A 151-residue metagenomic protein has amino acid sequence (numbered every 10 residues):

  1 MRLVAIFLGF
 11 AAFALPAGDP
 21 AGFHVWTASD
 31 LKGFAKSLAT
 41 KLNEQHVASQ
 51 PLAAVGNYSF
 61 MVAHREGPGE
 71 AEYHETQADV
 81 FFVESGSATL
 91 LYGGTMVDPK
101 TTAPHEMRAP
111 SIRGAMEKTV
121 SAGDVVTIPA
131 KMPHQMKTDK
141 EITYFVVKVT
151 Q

Functional and structural regions predicted by a protein language model:
V4-A14: Bacterial N-terminal signal peptides
L15-E75: A short, N-terminal "cap"/entry segment at the start of jelly-roll beta-barrel domains of the cupin/DSBH fold
E72, D79-F82, E117-K118, V126: His/acidic/aromatic-lined binding-pocket segments of jelly-roll/cupin-type domains and related regulatory beta-sandwich
E75-M96, A103-R113: Short, conserved beta-strand element in jelly-roll/cupin
E106-V126: Acidic, glycine-rich flexible loop segments
T119-D139: Conserved metal-binding segment of the jelly-roll/cupin
K140-Q151: A short hydrophobic beta-strand segment most commonly corresponding to one strand of the jelly-roll/cupin
